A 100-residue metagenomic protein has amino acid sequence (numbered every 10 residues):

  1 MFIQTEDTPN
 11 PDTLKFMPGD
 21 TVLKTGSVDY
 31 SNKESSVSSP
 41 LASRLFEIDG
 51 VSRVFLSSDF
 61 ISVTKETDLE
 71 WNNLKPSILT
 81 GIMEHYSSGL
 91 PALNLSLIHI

Functional and structural regions predicted by a protein language model:
T5-T8, R44: Replace "in large, NTP-powered and nucleic-acid-processing enzymes" with "in large, NTP-powered factors and other
P11-S31: Short glycine-/aliphatic-rich beta-strand segments at the starts of folded cytosolic domains
V37: RNA-binding accessory domains that recognize and position tRNA/RNA substrates
A42-F60: Short acidic amphipathic segments
S58-W71: Short glycine/threonine-rich beta-strand-turn micro-motifs
L69-Y86: Charge-rich, low-aromatic oligomerization/scaffolding segments with amphipathic character
M83-S96: Conserved short beta-strand edge segments in small beta-sheet-based binding/regulatory domains
I98-I100: Conserved small/polar residues in nucleotide/adenosyl-binding loops
